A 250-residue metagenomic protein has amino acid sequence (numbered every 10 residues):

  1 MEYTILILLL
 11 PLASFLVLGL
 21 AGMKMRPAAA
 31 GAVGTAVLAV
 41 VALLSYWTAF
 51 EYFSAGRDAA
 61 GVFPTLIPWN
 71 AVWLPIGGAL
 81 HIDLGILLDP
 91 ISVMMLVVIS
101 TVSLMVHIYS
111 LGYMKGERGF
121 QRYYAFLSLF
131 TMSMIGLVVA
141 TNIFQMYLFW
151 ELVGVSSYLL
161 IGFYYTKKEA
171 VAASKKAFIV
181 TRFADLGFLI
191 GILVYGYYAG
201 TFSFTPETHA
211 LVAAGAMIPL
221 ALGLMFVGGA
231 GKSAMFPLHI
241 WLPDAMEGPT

Functional and structural regions predicted by a protein language model:
M1-T250: ...captures the hydrophobic TM-helix bundle architecture rather than a specific catalytic motif, and can also fire on
